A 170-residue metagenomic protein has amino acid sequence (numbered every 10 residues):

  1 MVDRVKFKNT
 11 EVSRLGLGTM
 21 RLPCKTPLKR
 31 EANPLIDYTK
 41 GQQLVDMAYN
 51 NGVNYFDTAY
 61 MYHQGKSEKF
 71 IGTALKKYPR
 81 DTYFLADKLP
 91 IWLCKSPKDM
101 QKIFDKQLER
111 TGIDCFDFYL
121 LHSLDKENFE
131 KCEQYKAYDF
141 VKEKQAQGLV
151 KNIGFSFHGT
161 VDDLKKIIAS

Functional and structural regions predicted by a protein language model:
M1-Y83, A146: N-terminal binding-site loop/beta-alpha segment at the start of enzyme catalytic domains that lines or forms
S13, K77, P90-I91, R110: Proline-rich low-complexity regions
S13-G18, F56-T58, L85-D87, F116-L121 (+1 more regions): Hydrophobic faces of well-ordered beta-strands that scaffold small-molecule active sites in alpha/beta enzyme cores
T26-L28, N33, C94-S170: Glycine/proline-rich, positively charged, aromatic-decorated active-site loop/lid region on the catalytic face
Y62, Y78-P97, H122-S123: Structural motif corresponding to the early beta-alpha repeats
